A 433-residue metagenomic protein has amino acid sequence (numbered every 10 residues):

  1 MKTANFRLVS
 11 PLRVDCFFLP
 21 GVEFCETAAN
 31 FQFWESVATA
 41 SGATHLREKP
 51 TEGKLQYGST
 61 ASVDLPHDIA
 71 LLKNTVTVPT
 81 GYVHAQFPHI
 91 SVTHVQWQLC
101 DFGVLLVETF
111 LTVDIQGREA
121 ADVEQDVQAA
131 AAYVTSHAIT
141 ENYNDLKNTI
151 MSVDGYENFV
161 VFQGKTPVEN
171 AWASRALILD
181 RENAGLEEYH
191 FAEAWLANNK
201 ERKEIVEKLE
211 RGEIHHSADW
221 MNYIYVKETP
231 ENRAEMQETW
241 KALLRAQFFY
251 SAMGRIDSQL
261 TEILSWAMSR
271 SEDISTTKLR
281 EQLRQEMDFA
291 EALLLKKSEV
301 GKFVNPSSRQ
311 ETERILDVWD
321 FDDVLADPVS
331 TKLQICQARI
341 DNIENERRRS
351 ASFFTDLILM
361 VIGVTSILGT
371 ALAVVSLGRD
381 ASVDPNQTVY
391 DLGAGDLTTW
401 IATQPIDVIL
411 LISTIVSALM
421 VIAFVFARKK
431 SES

Functional and structural regions predicted by a protein language model:
M1-N158: N-terminal pre-transmembrane cytosolic regions of membrane proteins
K2, L12, F18-L46, I205-V324: Soluble regions of membrane-associated proteins that transit the secretory/organelle pathway
E23-N30, L65, V318, D322 (+3 more regions): Intrinsic-disorder-associated interaction segments
S62, P66-I69, N183-E187, L295-S298 (+1 more regions): A broad, low-specificity signal for short, low-complexity segments enriched in glycine/proline and polar/charged
T75, P79-I90, N232-M236, Q259-W266 (+2 more regions): Generic hydrophobic segment detector
S91-T277: Extended alpha-helical interaction modules
E272-Q387: Membrane-associated alpha-helical segments
T355-S433: Alpha-helical transmembrane anchor segments
